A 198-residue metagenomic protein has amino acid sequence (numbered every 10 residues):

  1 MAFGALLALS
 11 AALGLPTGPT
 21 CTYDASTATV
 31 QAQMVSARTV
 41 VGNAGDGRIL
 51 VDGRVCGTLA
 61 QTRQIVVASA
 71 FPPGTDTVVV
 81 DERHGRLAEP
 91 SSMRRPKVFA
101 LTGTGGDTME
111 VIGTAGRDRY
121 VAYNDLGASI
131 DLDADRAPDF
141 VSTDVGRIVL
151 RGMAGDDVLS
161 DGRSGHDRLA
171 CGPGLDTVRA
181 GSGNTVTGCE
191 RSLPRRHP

Functional and structural regions predicted by a protein language model:
M1-G14: Secretory targeting and sorting signals
A11-P198: Acidic, glycine-rich low-complexity segments
